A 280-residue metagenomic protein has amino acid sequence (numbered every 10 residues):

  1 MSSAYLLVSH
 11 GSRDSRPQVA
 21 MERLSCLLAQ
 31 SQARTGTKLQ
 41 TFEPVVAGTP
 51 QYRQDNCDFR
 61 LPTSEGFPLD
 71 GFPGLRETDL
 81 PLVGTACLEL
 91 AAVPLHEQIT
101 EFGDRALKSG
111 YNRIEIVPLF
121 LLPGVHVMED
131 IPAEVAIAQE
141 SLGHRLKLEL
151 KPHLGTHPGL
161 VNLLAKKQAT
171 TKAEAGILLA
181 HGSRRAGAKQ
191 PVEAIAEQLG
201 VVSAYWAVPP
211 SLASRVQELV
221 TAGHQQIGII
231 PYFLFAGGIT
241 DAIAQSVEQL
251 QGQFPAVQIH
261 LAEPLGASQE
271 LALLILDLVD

Functional and structural regions predicted by a protein language model:
M1-D280: Active-site-proximal alpha-helix that buttresses catalytic centers in soluble enzyme cores
